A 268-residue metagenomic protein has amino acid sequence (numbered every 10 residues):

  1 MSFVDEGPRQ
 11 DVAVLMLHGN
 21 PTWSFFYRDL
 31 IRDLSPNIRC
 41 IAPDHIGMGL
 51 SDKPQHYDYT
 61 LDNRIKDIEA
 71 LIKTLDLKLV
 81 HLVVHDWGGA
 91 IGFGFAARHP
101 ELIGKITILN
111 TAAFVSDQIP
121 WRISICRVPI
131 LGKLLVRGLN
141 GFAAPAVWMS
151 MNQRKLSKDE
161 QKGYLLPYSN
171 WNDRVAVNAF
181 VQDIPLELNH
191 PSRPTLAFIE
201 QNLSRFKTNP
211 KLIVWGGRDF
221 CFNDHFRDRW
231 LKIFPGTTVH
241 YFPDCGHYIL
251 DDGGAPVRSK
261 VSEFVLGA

Functional and structural regions predicted by a protein language model:
S2, H18, M48, H85 (+1 more regions): Histidine-centered divalent metal-coordination motifs
E6, A13, I41, M48-L79 (+4 more regions): Flexible "cap/lid" subdomain of the alpha/beta-hydrolase fold that forms the substrate-access gate
E6-L50: Conserved HGGG/HGGXW glycine-rich cap/lid loop of the alpha/beta-hydrolase fold
H18-P21, Y168, G217, D252: Conserved residues at beta->alpha junctions
N20, V83-W87, D251: Conserved beta-strand->loop/alpha-helix structural units within folded catalytic cores of enzymes with alpha/beta
W23-S24, A90, C245-G246: A short, glycine- and basic residue-enriched loop/turn that sits immediately adjacent to a domain's principal
F25, D29, D52, G94 (+2 more regions): Generic recognition of short, well-ordered alpha-helical segments
G236-A268: Catalytic active-site module of serine/aspartate enzymes centered on a nucleophile-bearing elbow/loop
